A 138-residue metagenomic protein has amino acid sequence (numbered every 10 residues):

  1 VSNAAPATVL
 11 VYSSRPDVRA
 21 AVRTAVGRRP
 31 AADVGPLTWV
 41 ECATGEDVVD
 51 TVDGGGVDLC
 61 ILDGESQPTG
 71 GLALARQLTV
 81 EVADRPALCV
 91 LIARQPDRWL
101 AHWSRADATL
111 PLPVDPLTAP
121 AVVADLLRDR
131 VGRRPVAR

Functional and structural regions predicted by a protein language model:
P6-G27, C60: Conserved acidic segment of CheY-like receiver
A21, V114-V123: C-terminal output helix
V34-A43: Short hydrophobic/Thr-rich beta-strand motif most characteristic of the beta2 strand and flanking loop of CheY-like
C42-L59: Acidic, metal-coordinating helix/loop segments flanking the phosphotransfer/catalytic sites of two-component signaling
D58-T79: Conserved phosphotransfer microenvironments
L59, D107-P111, P116: Conserved phosphoryl-transfer motifs of two-component systems
V82-A87: His-Asp phosphorelay/catalytic-motif detector in bacterial-type signaling
A93-T109: Alpha4 helix (beta4-alpha4-beta5 surface) of REC/receiver domains from two-component response regulators
